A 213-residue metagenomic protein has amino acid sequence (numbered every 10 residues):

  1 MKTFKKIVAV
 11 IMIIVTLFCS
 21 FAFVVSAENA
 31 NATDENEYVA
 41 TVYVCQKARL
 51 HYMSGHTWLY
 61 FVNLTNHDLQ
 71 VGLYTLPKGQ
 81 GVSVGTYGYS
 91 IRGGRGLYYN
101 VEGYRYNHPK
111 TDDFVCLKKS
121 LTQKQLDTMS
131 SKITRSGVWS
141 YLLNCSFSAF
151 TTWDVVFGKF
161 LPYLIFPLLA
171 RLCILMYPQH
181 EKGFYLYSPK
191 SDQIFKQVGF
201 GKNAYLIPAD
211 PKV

Functional and structural regions predicted by a protein language model:
M1-T3: N-terminal secretory signal peptides that target proteins for export/translocation
K5-S20: Sec-dependent N-terminal signal peptides
F18-D34: Sec-dependent signal peptide cleavage junction
A22, F61-L64, D154-G158: Short regulatory "switch" loops immediately downstream of catalytic or recognition motifs within protein catalytic
T33-D112: Glycine-rich catalytic cores of cysteine/serine-nucleophile enzymes that process amide/ester linkages in cell-envelope
C45-R49, D112-L117, S131-S140: Second-shell loop/turn segments in exported
N107-T128: A structural motif
D127-V213: Activation targets extended, charge/polar-rich intrinsically disordered C-terminal tails
